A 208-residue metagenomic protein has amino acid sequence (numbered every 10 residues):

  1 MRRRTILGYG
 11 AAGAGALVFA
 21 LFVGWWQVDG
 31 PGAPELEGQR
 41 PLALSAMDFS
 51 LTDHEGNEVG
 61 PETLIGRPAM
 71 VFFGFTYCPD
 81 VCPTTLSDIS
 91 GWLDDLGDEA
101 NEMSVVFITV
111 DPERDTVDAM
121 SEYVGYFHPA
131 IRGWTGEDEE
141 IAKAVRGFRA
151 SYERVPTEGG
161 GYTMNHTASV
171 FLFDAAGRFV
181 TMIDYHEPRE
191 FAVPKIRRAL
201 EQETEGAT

Functional and structural regions predicted by a protein language model:
M1-D48, A207-T208: N-terminal targeting signals for export/organelle localization
D53-H54, D174: Short, acidic, Ser/Thr-enriched surface-loop or helix-capping motifs
V59-G60, V180: Generic structural signal for well-ordered beta-strand positions
P61-I89: Short active-site neighborhood of thiol/selenol oxidoreductases, capturing the structured segment around
R67-P68, T84-I108: Conserved helix-turn-beta segment immediately C-terminal to the redox Cys motif in thioredoxin-like folds
N101-D115, A130-E139: Thiol-based oxidoreductase modules, predominantly thioredoxin-like and allied folds used for disulfide exchange
S121-T167: Short, internal strand/loop/helix patches that form the active-site neighborhood or redox-interaction surface
E158-T208: Thiol-/selenol-based redox modules, centered on thioredoxin-like and closely related oxidoreductase domains
